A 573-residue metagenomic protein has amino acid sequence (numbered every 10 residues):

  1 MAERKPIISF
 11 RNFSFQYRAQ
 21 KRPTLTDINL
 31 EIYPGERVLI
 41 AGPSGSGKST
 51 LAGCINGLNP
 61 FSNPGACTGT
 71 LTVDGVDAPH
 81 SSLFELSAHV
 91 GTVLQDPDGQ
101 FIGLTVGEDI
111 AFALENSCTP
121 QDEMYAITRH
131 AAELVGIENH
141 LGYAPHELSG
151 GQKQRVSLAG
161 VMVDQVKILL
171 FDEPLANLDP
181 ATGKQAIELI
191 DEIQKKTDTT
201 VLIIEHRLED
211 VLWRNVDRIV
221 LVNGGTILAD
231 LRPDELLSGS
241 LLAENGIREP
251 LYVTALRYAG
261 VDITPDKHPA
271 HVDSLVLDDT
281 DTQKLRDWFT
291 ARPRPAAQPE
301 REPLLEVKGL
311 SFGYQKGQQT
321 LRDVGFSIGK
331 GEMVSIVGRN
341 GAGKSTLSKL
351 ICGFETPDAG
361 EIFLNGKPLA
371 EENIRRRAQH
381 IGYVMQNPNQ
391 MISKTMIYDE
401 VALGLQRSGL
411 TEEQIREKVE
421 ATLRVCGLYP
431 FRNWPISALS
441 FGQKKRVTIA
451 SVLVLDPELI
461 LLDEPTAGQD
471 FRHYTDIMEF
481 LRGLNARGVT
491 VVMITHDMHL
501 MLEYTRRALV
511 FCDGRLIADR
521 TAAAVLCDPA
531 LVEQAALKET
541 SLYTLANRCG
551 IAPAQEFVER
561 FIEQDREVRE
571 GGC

Functional and structural regions predicted by a protein language model:
A41-P43, V337-R339: The feature captures the beta-strand-to-loop junction immediately N-terminal to the Walker
N56, C352: Helix-to-loop junction immediately C-terminal to a conserved catalytic motif
P64-V76, G360-P368, R377: Conserved ABC transporter NBD signature motif
D122-H140, E413-F431: Conserved ABC ATPase "signature" region
A144-L148, Q152, P435-L439: Conserved ABC ATPase signature
L169-D172, I460-D463: Catalytic Walker B motif of ABC-type/P-loop ATPase nucleotide-binding domains
T226-Y252, R515-L542: Conserved beta-strand-loop-alpha-helix hinge in the C-terminal portion of ABC ATPase nucleotide-binding domains
